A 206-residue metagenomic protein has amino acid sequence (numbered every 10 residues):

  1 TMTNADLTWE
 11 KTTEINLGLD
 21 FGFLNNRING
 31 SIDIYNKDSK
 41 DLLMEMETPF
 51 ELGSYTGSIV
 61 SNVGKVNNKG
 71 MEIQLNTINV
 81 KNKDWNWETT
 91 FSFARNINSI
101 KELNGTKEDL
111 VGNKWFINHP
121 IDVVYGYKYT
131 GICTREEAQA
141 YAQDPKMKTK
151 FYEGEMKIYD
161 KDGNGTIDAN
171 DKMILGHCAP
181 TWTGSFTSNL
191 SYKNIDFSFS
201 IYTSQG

Functional and structural regions predicted by a protein language model:
T1, M46-S58, D162-N170: Flexible, solvent-exposed coil segments and beta strand-coil junctions, predominantly the extracellular/periplasmic
T1, Q205-G206: Short, intrinsically disordered, charge-balanced linker/junction segments flanking boundaries in proteins
T1-N29, S58-N82, N118-G126, H177-W182: Outer-membrane beta-barrel signature, preferentially recognizing the C-terminal barrel domain of Gram-negative
W9-G53, W87, A94, N98: Membrane-embedded beta-barrel scaffold of Gram-negative outer-membrane proteins
L17, I28-G30, W87-T89, F186 (+2 more regions): Transmembrane beta-strands of outer-membrane beta-barrel proteins
N26-I28, D41, N82-D84, I100-E102 (+3 more regions): Intrinsically disordered, low-complexity acidic/polar segments
I34-K40, T77-N79, F93-S99, Y192-N194 (+1 more regions): Transmembrane beta-strands of outer-membrane beta-barrel pores
S61, V80-H177: Conserved small-residue
